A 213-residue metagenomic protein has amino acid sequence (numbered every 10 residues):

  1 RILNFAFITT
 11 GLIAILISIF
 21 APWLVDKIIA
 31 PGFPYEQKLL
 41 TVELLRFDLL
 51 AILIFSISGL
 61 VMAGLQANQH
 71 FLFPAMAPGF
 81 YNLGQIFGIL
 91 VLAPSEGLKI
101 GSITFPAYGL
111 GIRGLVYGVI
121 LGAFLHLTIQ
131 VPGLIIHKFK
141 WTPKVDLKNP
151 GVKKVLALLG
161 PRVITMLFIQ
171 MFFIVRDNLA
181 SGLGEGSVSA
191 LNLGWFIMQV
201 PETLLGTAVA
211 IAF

Functional and structural regions predicted by a protein language model:
R1-F213: Membrane-embedded alpha-helical bundles of multi-pass transporters/translocases, especially carrier/permease families
